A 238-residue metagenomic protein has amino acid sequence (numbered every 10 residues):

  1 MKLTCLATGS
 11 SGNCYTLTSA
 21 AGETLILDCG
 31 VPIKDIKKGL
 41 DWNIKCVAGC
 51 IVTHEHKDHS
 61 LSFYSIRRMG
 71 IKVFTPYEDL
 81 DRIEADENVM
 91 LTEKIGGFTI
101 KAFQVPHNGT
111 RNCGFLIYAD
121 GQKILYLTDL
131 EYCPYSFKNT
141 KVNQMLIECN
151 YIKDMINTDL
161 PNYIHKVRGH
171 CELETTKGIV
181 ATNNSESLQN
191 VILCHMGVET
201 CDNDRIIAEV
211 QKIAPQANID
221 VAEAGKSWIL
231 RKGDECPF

Functional and structural regions predicted by a protein language model:
M1-W42, R111-D129, N143-Q144: Conserved beta-strand hairpin/beta-sheet module of binuclear metal-dependent hydrolase folds, prominently
S11, E55-S60, L80-D81, N108-T110 (+3 more regions): Active-site environment of divalent metal-dependent phosphoester hydrolases
E23, P32-P76, N143: Active-site metal-binding motif and surrounding structural segment of the metallo-beta-lactamase
L27, T53, T128, I147-C149 (+1 more regions): Active-site flanking residues adjacent to catalytic metal/cofactor-binding acidic residues
G49, R231-P237: Catalytic phosphate/metal-binding cores of nucleic-acid and nucleotide-processing enzymes, i.e., regions that mediate
T53-R111: Glycine/small-residue-rich loop that forms an oxyanion/phosphate-binding "nest" at active or ligand-binding sites
T92-L146: Catalytic core of the metallo-beta-lactamase
K138-K226: Cap/insert and terminal regions of metallo-dependent hydrolase folds
